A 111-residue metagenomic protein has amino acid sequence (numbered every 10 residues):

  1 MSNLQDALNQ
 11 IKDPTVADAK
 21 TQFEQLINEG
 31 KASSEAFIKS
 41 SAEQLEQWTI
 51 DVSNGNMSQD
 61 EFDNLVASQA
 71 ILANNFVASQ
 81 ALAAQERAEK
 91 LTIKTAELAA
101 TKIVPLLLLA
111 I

Functional and structural regions predicted by a protein language model:
M1-I111: Cationic, hydrophobic amphipathic alpha-helical membrane-interacting segments
